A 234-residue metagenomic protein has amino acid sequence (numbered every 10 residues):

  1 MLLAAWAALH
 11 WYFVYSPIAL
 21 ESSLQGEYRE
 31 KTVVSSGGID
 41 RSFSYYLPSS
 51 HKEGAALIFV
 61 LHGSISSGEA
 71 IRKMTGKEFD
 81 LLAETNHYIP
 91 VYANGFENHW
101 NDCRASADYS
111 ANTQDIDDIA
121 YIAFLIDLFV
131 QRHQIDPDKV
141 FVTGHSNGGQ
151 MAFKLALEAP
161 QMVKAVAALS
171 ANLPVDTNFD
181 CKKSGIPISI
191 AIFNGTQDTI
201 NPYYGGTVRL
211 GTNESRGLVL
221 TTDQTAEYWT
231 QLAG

Functional and structural regions predicted by a protein language model:
M1-L57, A70-T75, L82, N86 (+6 more regions): A domain-start/cap signature at the N-terminus of enzymes
I65-A70, N98: Serine-hydrolase catalytic-loop signature spanning alpha/beta hydrolases and amidase-signature enzymes
N94-D117: Cap/lid segment of the alpha/beta-hydrolase catalytic domain
A111-H133, K154: Alpha/beta-hydrolase active-site loop
I192-N194: Short beta-strand/loop motif that positions the catalytic acidic residue of the alpha/beta-hydrolase fold
D198-N201: Acidic catalytic loop of the alpha/beta-hydrolase fold
S215-G234: Acidic, glycine-rich loop-and-strand cores that form catalytic or ligand-binding grooves in diverse globular domains
